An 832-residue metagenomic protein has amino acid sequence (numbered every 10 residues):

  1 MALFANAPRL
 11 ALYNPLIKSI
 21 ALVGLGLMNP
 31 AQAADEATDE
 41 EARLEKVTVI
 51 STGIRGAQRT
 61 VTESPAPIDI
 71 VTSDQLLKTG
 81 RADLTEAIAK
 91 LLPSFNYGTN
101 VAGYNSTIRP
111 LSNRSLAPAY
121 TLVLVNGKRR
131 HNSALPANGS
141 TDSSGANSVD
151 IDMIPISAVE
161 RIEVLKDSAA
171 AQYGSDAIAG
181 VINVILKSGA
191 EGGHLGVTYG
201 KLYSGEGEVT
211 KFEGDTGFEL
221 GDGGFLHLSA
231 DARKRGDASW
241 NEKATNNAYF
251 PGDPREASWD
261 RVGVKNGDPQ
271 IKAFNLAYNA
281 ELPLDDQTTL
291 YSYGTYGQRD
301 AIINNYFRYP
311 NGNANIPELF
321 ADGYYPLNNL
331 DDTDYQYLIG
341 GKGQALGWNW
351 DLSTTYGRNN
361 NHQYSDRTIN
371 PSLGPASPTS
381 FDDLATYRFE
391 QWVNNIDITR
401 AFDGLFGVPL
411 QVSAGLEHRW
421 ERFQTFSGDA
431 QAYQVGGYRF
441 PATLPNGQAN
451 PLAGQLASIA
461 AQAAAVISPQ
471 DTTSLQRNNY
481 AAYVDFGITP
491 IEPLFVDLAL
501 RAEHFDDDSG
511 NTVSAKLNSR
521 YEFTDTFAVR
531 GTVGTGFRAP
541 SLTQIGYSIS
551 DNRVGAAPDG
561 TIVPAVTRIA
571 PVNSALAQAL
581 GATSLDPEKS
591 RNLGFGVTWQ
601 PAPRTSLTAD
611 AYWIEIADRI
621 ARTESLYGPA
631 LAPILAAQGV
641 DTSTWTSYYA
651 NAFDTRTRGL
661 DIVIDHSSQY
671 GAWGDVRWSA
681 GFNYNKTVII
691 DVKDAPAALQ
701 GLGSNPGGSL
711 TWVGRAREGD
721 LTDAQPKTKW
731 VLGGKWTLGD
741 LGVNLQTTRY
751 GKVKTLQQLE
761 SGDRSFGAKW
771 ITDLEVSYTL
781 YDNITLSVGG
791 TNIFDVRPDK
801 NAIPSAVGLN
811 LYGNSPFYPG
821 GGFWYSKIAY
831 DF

Functional and structural regions predicted by a protein language model:
E36, A414, Q600, S606 (+1 more regions): Gram-negative outer-membrane beta-barrel transporters
T48-T79, A134-D142: N-terminal periplasmic "start-of-domain" segments of outer-membrane beta-barrel proteins
A57-T60, I88-S133: Extracytoplasmic beta-strand/coil segments of soluble accessory domains associated with Gram-negative outer-membrane
L84-A87, L91, L111-S112, L124 (+4 more regions): N-terminal periplasmic accessory domains that precede and gate Gram-negative outer-membrane beta-barrel machines
K128-K166, G214: Short acidic/polar hinge/loop motifs at secondary-structure boundaries that mediate gating or recognition
E191-H194, S204-E318, D322, P326-A345 (+1 more regions): Transmembrane beta-barrel wall of Gram-negative outer-membrane proteins
Y324-Y337, Y356, T368-L494, D694-V731: Outer-membrane beta-barrel transmembrane domain signature of Gram-negative proteins, especially the mid-to-C-terminal
I616, K686, Q746-L756, S777-F832: C-terminal beta-signal and adjacent terminal beta-strands/loops of Gram-negative outer-membrane beta-barrel proteins
